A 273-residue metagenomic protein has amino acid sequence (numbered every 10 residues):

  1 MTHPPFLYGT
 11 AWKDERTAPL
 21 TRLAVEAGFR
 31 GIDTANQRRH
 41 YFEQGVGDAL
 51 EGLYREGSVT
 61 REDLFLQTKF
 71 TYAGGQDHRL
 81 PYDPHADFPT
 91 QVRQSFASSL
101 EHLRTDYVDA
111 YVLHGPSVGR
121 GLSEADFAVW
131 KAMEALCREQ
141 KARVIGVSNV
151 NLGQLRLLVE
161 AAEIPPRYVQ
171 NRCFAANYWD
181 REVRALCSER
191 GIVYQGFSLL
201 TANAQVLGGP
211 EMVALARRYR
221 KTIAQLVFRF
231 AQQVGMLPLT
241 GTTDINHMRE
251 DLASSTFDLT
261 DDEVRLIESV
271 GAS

Functional and structural regions predicted by a protein language model:
M1-T68, A128, A132, A202: N-terminal binding-site loop/beta-alpha segment at the start of enzyme catalytic domains that lines or forms
H3-R16, H78-T90, V118-E124: Active-site mouth loops of central-metabolism enzymes
K13-V25, H85-L103, G153-R156, Y178-W179: Short, acidic/polar
L23-E26, G47-F65, L100-D106, C137 (+2 more regions): Acidic (Asp/Glu)-rich catalytic clusters
F29, T105-V108, A142, P166: A structural motif
G57, R61-P89, H114: Structural motif corresponding to the early beta-alpha repeats
L100-G121: Active-site groove signature of glycoside hydrolases
G115-S273: Beta/alpha (TIM)-barrel catalytic core signal, keyed to glycine-rich beta->alpha loops juxtaposed to Asp/Glu that bind
